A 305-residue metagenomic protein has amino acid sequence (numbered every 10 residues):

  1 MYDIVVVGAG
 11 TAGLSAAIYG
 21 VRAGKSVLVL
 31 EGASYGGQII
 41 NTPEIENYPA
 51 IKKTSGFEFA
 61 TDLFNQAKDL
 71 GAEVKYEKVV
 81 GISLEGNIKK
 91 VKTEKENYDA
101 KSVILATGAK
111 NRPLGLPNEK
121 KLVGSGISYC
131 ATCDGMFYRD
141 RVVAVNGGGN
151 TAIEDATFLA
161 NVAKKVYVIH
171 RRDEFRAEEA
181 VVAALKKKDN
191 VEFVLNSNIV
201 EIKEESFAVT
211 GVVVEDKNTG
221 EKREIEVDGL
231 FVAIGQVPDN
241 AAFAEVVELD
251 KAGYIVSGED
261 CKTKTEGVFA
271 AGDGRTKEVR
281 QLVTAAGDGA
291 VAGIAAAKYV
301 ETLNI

Functional and structural regions predicted by a protein language model:
M1-D3, Y76-E77, R139-R141, N196 (+2 more regions): Phosphate-coordination loops involved in phosphoryl transfer and adenosine-cofactor binding
Y2-L70, G147, I153-E179, K186 (+1 more regions): Beta1-alpha1 glycine-rich phosphate/pyrophosphate-binding loop at the start of Rossmann-like nucleotide-binding domains
A16-V21, A152, A156, A270 (+2 more regions): Small-residue (primarily alanine) positions within well-ordered alpha-helices, especially packing/interaction faces
A67-K68, E73-G86, K90-K92, N97-D99 (+2 more regions): A Rossmann-like FAD-binding core segment of flavoenzymes
V74-R139: Glycine/small-residue-rich loop that forms an oxyanion/phosphate-binding "nest" at active or ligand-binding sites
K110, G115, K120-F137, I234-Q281 (+2 more regions): FAD-site-proximal beta/loop scaffold in flavoenzymes
